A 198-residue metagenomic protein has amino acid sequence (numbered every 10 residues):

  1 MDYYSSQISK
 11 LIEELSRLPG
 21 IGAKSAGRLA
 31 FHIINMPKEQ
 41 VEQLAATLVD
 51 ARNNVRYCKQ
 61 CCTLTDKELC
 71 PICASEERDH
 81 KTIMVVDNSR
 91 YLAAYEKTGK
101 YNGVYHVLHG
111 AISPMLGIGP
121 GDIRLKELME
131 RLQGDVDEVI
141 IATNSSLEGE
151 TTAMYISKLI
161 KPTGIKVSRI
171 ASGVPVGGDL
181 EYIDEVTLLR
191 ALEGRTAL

Functional and structural regions predicted by a protein language model:
D2-I8, R17, A30-I83, N88-L92: Cys/His-rich Zn2+-binding cysteine-cluster or related metal-binding knuckle/ribbon modules and their
I8-R17, G27, I33-M36, E76 (+2 more regions): S-adenosyl-L-methionine-dependent methyltransferase catalytic core, i.e., the SAM/SAH-binding region
S16, I34, V49, C62 (+9 more regions): Signal for well-folded cores of large energy- and translation-related assemblies
P19, K38, A51, T63 (+3 more regions): Conserved phosphate/pyrophosphate-binding and hydrolysis machinery centered on Walker-type P-loop NTPases, extending
A26, S75-T143: Extended interfacial segments that mediate partner engagement and assembly in macromolecular machines
R28, Q43, R56, E68 (+6 more regions): Residue-level signal for pocket-adjacent positions within structured domains
M129-L198: Long C-terminal interaction/binding lobes of large macromolecular proteins
